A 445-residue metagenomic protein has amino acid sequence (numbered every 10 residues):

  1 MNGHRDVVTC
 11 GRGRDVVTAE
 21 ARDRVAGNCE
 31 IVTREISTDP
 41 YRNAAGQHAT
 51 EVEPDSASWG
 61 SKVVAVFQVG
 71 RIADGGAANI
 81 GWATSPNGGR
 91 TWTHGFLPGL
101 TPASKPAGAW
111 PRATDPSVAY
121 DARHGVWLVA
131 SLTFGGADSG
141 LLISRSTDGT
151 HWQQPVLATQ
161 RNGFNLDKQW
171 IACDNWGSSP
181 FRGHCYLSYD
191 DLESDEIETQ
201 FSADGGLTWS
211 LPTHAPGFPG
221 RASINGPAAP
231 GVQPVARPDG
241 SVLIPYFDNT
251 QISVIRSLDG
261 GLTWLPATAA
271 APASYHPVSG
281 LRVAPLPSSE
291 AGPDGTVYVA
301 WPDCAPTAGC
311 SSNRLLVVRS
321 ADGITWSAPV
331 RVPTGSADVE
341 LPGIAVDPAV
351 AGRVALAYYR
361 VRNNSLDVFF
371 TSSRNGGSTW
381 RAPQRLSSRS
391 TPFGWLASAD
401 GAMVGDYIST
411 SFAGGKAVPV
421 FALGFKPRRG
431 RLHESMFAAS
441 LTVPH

Functional and structural regions predicted by a protein language model:
M1-T33, G177: Acidic, glycine-rich low-complexity segments
T33-H445: C-terminal PAP-associated
